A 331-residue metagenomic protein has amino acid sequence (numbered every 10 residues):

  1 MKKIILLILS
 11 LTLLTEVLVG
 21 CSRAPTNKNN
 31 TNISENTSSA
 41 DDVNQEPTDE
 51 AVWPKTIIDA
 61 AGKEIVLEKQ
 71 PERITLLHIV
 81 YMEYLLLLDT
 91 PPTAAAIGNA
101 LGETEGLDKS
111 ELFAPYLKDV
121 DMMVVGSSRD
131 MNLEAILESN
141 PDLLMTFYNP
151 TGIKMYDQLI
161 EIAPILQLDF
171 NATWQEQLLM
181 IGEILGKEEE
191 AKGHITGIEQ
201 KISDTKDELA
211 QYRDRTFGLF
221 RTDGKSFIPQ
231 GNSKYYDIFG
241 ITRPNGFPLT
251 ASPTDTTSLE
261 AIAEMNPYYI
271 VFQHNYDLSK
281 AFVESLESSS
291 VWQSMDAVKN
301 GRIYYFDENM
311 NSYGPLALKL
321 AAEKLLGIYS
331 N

Functional and structural regions predicted by a protein language model:
K3-I4, I8, V19-E83, E190-F217 (+4 more regions): Bacterial Sec-exported substrate-binding components of ABC uptake systems
A60-G62, V125-N132, A251-L259: Short helix-initiation/N-cap motifs at beta->coil->alpha
M82-A135: A short, structured surface patch at a secondary-structure boundary
L133-A135, N140-T146, P164, I262 (+1 more regions): Proline-aspartate-enriched helix->loop->beta-strand connector
I153-R221, R302, N311, P315-N331: Extracytoplasmic substrate-binding proteins
E183, N266-N331: Structured C-terminal subdomain patch of bacterial secreted/periplasmic proteins
I184, I228-D255: Alpha-helical, coiled-coil/dimerization segments enriched in small aliphatic residues
